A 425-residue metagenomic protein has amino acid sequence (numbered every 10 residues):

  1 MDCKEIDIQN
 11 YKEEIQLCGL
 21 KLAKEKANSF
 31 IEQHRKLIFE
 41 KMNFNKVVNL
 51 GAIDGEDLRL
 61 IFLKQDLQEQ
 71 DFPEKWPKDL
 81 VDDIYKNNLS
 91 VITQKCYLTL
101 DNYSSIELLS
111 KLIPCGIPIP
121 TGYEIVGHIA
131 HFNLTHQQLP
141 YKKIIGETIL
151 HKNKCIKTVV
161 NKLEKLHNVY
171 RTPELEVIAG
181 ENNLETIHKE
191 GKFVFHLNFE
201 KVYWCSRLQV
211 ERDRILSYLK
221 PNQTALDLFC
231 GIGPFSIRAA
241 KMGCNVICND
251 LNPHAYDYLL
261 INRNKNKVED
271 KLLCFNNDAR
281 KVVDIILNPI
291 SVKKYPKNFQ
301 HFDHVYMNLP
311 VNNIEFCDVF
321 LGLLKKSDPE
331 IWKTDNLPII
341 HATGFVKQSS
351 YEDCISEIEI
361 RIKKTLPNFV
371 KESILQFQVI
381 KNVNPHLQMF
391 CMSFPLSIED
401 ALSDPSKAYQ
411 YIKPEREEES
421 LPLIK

Functional and structural regions predicted by a protein language model:
M1-K425: SAM-dependent transferase fold signal centered on methyltransferase-like domains, encompassing both Class I
